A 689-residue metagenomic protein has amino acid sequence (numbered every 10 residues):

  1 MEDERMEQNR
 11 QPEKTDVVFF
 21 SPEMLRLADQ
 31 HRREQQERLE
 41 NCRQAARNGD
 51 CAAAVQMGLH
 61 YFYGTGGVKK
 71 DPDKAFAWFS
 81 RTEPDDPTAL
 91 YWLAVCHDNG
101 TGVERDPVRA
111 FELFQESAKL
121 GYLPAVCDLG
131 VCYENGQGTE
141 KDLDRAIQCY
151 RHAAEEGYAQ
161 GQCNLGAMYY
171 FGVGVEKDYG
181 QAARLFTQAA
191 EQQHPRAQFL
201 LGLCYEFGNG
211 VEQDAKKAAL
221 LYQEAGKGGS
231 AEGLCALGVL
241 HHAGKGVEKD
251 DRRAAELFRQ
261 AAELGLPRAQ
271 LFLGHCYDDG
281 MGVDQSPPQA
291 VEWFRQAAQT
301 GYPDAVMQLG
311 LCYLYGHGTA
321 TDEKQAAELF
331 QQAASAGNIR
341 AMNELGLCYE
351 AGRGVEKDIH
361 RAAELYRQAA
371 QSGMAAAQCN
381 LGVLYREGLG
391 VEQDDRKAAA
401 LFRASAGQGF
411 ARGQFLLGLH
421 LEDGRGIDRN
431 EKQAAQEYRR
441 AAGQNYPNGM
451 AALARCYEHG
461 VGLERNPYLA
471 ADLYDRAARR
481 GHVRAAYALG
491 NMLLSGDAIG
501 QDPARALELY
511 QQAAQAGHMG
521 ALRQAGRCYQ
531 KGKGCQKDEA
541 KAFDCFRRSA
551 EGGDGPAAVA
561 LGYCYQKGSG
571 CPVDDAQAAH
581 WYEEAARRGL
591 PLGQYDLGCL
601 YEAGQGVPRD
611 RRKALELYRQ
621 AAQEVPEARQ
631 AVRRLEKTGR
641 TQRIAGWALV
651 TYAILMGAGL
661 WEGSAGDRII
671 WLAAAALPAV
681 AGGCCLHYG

Functional and structural regions predicted by a protein language model:
R47-C51, G64-T65, P84-D86, N99-T101 (+35 more regions): Short helix-capping/linker turns of helical repeat alpha-solenoids
Q56-Y63, V68, L90, A94-N99 (+23 more regions): Hydrophobic face of amphipathic alpha-helices that form TPR/SEL1-like repeat modules and related alpha-solenoid
R609-P626: TPR/TPR-like (Sel1-like) alpha-helical repeat modules
R643-G659, A674-A679: Canonical alpha-helical transmembrane segments of integral membrane proteins
A658-W671: Membrane-interfacial hairpin junctions
V680-G689: Membrane-helix interfacial anchor on the cytosolic side
